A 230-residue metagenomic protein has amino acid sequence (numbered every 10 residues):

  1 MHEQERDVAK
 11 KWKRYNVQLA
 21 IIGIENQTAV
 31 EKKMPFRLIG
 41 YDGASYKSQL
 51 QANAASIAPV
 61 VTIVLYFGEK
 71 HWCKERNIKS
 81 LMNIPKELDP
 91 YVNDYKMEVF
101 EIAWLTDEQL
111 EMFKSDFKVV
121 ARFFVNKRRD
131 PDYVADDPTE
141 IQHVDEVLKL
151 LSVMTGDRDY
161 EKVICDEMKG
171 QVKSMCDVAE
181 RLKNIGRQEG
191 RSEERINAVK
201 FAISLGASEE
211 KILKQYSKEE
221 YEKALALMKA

Functional and structural regions predicted by a protein language model:
M1-A230: Elongated, amphipathic alpha-helical interaction scaffolds
